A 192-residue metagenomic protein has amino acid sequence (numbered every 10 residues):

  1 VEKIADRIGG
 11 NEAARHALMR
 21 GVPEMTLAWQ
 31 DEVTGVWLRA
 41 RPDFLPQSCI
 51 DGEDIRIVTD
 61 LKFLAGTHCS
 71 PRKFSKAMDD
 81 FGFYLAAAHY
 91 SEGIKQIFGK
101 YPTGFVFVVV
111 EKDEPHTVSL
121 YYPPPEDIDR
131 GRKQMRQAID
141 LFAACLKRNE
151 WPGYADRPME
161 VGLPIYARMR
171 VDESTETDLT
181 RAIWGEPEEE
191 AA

Functional and structural regions predicted by a protein language model:
V1-R41, A155-D156: Metal-dependent nuclease catalytic cores that hydrolyze phosphodiester bonds in DNA/RNA, characterized by
P23, V58, F105-F107: Conserved beta-strand scaffold positions in the cores of enzyme catalytic domains, especially in NTP/NDP-utilizing
A28-E32, L45-C49, V108-V110: A generic structural motif
A28-Q30, L64-G66, K112-E114: Short, solvent-exposed loop/turn segments at secondary-structure junctions
Q30-V33, R41-P42, F74-M78, S91-K95: Short secondary-structure capping micro-motifs at structural edges
E32-G35, I50-I55, F98-Y101: Short, solvent-exposed loop/turn segments that connect beta-strands within catalytic domains and beta-strand-rich
A40-F74: Conserved catalytic cores of phosphodiester-cleaving nucleases, focusing on short active-site segments
A77-Y84, H89-A192: Metal-dependent nuclease catalytic regions and adjoining charged, substrate-binding loops involved in nucleic-acid end
